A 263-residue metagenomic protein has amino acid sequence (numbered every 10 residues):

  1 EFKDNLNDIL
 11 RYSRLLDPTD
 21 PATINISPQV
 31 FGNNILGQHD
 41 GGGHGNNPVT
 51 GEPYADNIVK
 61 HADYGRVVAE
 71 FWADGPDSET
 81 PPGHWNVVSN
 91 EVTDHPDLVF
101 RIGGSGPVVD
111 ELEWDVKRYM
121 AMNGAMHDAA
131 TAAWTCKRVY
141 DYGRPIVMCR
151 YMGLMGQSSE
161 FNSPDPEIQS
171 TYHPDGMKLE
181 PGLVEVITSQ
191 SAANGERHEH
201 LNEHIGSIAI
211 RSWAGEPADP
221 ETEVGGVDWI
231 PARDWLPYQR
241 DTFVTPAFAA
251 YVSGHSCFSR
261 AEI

Functional and structural regions predicted by a protein language model:
E1-I263: Acidic/polar surface patches and capping/hinge elements
